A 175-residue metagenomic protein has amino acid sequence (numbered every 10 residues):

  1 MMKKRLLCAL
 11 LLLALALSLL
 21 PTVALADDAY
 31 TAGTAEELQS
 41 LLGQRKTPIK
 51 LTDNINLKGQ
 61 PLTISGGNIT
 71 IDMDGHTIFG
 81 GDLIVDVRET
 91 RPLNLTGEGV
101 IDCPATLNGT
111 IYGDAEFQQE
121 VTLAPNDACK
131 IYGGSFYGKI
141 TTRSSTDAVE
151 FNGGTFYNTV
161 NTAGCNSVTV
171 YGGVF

Functional and structural regions predicted by a protein language model:
M1-L10: Bacterial N-terminal signal peptides that target proteins for export
L10-L19: Bacterial N-terminal signal peptides
L15, A26, T34, L38-L41 (+3 more regions): Extracellular/surface recognition and adhesion modules
L19-A29: Sec-dependent signal peptide cleavage junction
A29-L38, A105, V121-L123: Disulfide-bonded cysteine-rich modules in secreted/extracellular proteins, activating on the conserved Cys frameworks
A35-E36, P48-I69, M73-F79, A115 (+2 more regions): N-terminal extracellular ligand-recognition/capping segment immediately after the signal peptide
G43-Q44, L57-T70, I78-N94, D102-T110 (+3 more regions): Extracellular beta-strand-rich solenoid/capping regions of secreted or surface-exposed proteins that bind or remodel
M73-H76, R91-V100, Y112-Q118, A128-G138 (+2 more regions): Right-handed parallel beta-helix
